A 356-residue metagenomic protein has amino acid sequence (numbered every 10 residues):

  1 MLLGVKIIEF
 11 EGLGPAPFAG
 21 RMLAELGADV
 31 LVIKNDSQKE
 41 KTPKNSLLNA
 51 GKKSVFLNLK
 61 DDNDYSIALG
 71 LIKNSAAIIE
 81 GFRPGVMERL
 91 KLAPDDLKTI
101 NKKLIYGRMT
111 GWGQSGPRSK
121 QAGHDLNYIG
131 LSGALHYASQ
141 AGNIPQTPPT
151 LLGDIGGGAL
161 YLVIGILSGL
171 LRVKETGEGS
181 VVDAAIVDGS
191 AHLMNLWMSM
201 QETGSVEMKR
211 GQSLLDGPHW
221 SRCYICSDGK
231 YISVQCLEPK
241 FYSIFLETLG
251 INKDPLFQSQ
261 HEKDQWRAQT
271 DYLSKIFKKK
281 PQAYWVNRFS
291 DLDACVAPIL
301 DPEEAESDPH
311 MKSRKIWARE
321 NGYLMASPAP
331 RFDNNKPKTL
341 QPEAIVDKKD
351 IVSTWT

Functional and structural regions predicted by a protein language model:
M1-Q38: Conserved small-residue-rich beta-alpha loop and adjacent elements that most often cradle the phosphate/pyrophosphate
L2, L69-K73, Q121: A short, aliphatic-rich alpha-helical micro-motif
I8, L48-T99, K278: A structured beta-alpha segment of the ubiquitous adenosine-cofactor-binding alpha/beta core
M22, L26, E88-I232, C236: Active-site-adjacent "lid/gating" segments in soluble enzymes
A28, N35-D36, L59, P84 (+1 more regions): Active-site loop/turn elements of alpha/beta-hydrolase fold enzymes, especially the short glycine-/histidine-rich
L215, H219-L292, V296, T354-W355: Aromatic-enriched alpha-helical interface/lid elements that frame and gate functional surfaces
S290-K312: Conserved PLP cofactor-binding pocket of PLP-dependent enzymes
I316, E320-T356: Flexible, small-/acidic-enriched active-site or ligand-binding loops
